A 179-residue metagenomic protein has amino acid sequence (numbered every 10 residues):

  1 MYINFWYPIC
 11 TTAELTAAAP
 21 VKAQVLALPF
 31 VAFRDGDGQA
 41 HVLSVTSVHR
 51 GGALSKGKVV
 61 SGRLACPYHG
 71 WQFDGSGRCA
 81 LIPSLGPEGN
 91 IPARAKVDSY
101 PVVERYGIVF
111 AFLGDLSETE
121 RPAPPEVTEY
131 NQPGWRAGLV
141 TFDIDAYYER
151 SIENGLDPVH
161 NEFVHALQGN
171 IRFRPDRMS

Functional and structural regions predicted by a protein language model:
M1-H41, D74-S179: Rieske [2Fe-2S] iron-sulfur-binding subdomain
S47, C66: Short cysteine-rich clusters marking metal-coordination/redox-active sites
K56-G62, G89-R94: Short linker/helix segments within small regulatory modules
K58-R63, G77-L81: Short cysteine/histidine-rich zinc-coordinating motifs and their immediately flanking basic loops
